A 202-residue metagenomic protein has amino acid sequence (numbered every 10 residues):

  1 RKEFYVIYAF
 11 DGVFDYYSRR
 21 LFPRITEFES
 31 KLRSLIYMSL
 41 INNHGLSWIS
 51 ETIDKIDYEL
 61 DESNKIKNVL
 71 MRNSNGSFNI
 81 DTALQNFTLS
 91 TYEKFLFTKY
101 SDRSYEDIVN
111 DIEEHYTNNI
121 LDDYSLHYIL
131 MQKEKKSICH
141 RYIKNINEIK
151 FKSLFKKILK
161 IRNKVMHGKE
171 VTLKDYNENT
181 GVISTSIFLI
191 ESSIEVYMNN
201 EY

Functional and structural regions predicted by a protein language model:
R1-K160, K164-Y202: Amphipathic alpha-helical interface elements
